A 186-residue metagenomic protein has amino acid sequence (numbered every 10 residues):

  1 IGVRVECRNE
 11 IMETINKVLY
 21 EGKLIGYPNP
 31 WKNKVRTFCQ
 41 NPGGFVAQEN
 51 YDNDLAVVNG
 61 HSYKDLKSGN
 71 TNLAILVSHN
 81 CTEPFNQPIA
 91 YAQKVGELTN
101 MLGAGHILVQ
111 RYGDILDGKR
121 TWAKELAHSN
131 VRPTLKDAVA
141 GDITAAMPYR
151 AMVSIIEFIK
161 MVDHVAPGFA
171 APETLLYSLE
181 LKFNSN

Functional and structural regions predicted by a protein language model:
I1-N186: Residues forming the flavin
